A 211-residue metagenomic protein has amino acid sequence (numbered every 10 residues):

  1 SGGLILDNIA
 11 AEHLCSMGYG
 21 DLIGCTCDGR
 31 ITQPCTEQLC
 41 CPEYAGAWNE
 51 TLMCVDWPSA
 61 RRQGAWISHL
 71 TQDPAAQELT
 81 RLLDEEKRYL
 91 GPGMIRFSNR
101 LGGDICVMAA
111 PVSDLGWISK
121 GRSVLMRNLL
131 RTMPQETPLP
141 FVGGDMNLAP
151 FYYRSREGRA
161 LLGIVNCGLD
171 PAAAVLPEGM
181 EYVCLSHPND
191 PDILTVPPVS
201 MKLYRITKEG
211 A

Functional and structural regions predicted by a protein language model:
S1-W57: A glycine-rich, often tryptophan-bearing local segment used as a flexible ligand/cofactor-contacting loop or short
I5, I23, E86-G93, S98-A211: Extracellular ligand-binding/catalytic regions of CAZymes and related secreted enzymes and adhesion modules
T51, D56-W57, L70, S98 (+1 more regions): Short loop segments at secondary-structure junctions
C54-W66, W117-S119: Short low-complexity stretches enriched in small and charged residues
R62-Q77: Active-site Gly/Thr loop motif
D73-G91: Short, Gly/Ser/Thr-enriched beta-strand-loop segments that form substrate-interacting elements of hydrolase/peptidase
